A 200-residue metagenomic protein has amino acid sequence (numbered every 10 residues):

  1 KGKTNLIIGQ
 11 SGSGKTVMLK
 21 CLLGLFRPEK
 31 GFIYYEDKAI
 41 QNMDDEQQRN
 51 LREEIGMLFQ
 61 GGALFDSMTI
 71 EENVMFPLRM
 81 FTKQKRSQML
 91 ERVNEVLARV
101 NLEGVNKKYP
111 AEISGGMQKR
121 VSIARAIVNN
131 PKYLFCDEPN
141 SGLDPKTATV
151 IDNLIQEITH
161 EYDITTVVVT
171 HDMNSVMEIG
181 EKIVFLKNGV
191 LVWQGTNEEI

Functional and structural regions predicted by a protein language model:
L23: Helix-to-loop junction immediately C-terminal to a conserved catalytic motif
G31-A39: Conserved ABC transporter NBD signature motif
A39, R86-G104: Conserved ABC ATPase "signature" region
Y109-I113, M117: Conserved ABC ATPase signature
V128-K132: A short, proline-enriched helix->beta-strand linker immediately N-terminal to the Walker B motif in ABC-type P-loop
L134-D137: Catalytic Walker B motif of ABC-type/P-loop ATPase nucleotide-binding domains
V176-E178: A short, surface-exposed alpha-helical micro-motif characterized by mixed small hydrophobic and charged/polar residues
